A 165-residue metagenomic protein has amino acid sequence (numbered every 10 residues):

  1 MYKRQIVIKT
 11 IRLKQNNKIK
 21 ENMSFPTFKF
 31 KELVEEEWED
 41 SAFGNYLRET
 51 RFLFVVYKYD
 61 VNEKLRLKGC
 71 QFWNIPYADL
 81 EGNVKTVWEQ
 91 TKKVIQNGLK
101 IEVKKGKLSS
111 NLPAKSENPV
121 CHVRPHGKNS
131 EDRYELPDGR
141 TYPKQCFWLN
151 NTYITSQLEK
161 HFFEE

Functional and structural regions predicted by a protein language model:
M1-Q5: Conserved small/polar residues in nucleotide/adenosyl-binding loops
R12-K68: Catalytic cores of nucleic-acid endonucleases
L53-F54, Y59-E89: Active-site/pore-lining binding-face segments in mid-to-C-terminal subdomains
C70, E81-E165: Non-catalytic C-terminal interaction segments of nucleic acid-processing enzymes
